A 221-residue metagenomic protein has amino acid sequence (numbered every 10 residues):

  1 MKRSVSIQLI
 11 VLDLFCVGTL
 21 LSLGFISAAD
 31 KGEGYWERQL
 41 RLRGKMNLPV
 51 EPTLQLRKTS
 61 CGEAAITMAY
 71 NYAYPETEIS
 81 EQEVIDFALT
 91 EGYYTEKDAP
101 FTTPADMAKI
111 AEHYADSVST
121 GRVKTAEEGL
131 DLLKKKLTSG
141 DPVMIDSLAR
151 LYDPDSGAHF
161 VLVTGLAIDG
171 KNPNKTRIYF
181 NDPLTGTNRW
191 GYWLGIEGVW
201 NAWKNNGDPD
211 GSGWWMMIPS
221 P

Functional and structural regions predicted by a protein language model:
M1-I7: Positively charged n-region of N-terminal signal peptides that target proteins for export
L9, D13, L20-P104, L151-P154 (+3 more regions): Active-site-adjacent structural segments surrounding the nucleophilic cysteine of cysteine proteases and isopeptidases
G32, Y93, T164-P221: Noncatalytic regulatory segments and standalone regulatory/sensor domains
I66-Y70, A108-E112, K134: Non-transmembrane alpha-helical segments in soluble domains of secreted/periplasmic/extracellular proteins
E76-V84, V118-E127: Surface-exposed patches in mature extracellular/periplasmic domains of secreted proteins
T102-T125, T138: Mid-length scaffold segments of soluble, non-membrane domains
A126-N181: Active-site-adjacent substructure of cysteine-protease-like catalytic cores
